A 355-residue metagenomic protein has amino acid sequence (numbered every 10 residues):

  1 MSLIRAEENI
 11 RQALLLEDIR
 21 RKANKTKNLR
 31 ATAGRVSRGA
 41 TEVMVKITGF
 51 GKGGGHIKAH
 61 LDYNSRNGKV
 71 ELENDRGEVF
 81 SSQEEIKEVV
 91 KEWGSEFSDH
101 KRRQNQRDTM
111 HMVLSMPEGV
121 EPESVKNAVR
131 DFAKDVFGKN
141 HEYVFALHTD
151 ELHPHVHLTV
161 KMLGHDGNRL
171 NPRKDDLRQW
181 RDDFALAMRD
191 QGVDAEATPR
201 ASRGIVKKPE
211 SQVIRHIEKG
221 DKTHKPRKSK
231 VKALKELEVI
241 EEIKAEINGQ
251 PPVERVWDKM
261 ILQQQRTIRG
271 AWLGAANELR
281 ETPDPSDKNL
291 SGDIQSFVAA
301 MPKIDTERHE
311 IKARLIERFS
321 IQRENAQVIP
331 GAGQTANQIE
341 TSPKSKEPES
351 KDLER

Functional and structural regions predicted by a protein language model:
M1-R355: N-terminal nicking endonuclease/strand-transfer module with a His-rich metal-binding environment and a catalytic Tyr
